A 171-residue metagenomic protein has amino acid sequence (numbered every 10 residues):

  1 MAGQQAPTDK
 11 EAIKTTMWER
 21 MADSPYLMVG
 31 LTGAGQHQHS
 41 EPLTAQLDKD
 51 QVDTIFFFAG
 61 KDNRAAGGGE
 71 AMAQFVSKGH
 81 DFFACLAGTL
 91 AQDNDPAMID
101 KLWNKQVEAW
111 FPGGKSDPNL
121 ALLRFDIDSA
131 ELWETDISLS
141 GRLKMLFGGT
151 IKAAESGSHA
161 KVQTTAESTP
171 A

Functional and structural regions predicted by a protein language model:
M1-Y26, T164-A171: N-terminal leader/targeting segments and the immediate start of mature chains
A2-Q5, L120-A171: C-terminal edge-of-domain segments
T16, G35-P42, A65: Positively charged, polar, low-complexity stretches
E19-Q36, A71-F75: A short, Trp-centered hydrophobic/proline-enriched beta-strand micro-motif
T44-L47: A short, well-structured catalytic beta-strand-centered motif of the EAL phosphodiesterase domain for c-di-GMP
Q51-I55: Short active-site oxyanion
F58-G60: Short His-Asn-centered micro-motif
R64-D128: Short, structured beta-strand-loop surface elements
